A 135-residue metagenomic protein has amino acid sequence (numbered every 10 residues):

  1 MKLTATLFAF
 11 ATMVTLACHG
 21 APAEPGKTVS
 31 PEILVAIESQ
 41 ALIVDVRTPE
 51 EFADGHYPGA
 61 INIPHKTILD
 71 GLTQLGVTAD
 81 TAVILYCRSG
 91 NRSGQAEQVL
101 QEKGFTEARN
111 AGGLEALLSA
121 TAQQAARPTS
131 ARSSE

Functional and structural regions predicted by a protein language model:
M1, A9-T12: Low-complexity intrinsically disordered segments
K2-T6, C18-A41, P49-T81, N91-E135: Rhodanese-like catalytic fold shared by cysteine-dependent sulfurtransferases and DSP/PTP-type phosphatases
A11-H19: Hydrophobic h-region of N-terminal signal peptides that target proteins for export in Gram-negative bacteria
D45: Phosphate-rich cofactor/ligand-interacting catalytic cores and adjacent structured alpha/beta frameworks
L85-C87: Metallo-beta-lactamase
